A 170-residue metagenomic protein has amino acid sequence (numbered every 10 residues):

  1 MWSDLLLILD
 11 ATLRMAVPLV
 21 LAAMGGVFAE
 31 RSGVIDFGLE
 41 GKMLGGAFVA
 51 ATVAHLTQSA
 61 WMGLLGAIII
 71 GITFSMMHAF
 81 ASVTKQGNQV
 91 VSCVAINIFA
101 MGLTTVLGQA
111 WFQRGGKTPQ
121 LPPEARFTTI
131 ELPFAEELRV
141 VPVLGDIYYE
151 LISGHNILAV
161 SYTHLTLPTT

Functional and structural regions predicted by a protein language model:
M1-A22, I35, V49, L56-M62: Membrane-interfacial amphipathic/re-entrant helices at transmembrane-helix boundaries
L6-D10, I147-L158: Interfacial loop-to-helix junctions that mark the boundaries of transmembrane helices in multi-pass membrane
R14, P18-A22, K42, G46 (+4 more regions): Alpha-helical transmembrane segments in multi-pass membrane proteins
V27-R31, A51, H55, A79 (+2 more regions): Transmembrane helix-loop junction
E30-G46, V83-I96: Short, non-helical or kinked segments that cap or interrupt transmembrane helices
Q58-L103: Alpha-helical transmembrane segments within multi-pass membrane transporters and channels
M101-I147: Extracellular/periplasmic helix-loop junction at the C-terminal end of a transmembrane helix in multi-pass membrane
T163-T169: Conserved small/polar residues in nucleotide/adenosyl-binding loops
